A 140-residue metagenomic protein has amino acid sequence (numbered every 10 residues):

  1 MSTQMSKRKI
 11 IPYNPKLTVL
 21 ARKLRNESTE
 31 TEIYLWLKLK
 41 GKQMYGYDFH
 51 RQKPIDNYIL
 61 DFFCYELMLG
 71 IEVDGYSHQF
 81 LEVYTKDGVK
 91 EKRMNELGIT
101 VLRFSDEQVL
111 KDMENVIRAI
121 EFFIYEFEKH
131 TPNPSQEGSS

Functional and structural regions predicted by a protein language model:
M1-M44, F127-E128, P134, S140: Solvent-exposed, charged helical/coil patches that constitute nucleic-acid or partner-interaction surfaces
Q43, L67, E72, P134-S135: Generic detector of intrinsically disordered, low-complexity, polar/charged segments
M44-Y47, I99: Short phosphate-binding/catalytic loops that engage adenosine nucleotides
R51-E126: Basic, amphipathic alpha-helical patches used to engage nucleic acids or provide basic targeting signals, exemplified
